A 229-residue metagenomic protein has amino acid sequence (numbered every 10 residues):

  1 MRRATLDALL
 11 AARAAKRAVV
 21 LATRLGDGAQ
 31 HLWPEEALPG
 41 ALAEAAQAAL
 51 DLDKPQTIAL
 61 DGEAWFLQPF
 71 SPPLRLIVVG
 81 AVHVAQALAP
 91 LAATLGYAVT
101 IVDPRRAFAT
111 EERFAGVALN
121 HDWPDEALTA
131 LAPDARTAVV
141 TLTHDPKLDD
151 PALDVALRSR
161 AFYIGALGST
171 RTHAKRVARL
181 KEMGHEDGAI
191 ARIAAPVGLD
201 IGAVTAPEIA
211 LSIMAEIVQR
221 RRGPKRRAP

Functional and structural regions predicted by a protein language model:
M1-N120, D134-T137, T172, V218-P229: Segments forming oxygen-rich coordination pockets for charged ligands
L91-G96, V155-R158, K181-E182: Short, solvent-exposed amphipathic alpha-helical segments in soluble enzyme and RNA/protein-processing domains
D125-A135: Short amphipathic alpha-helix with an adjacent loop that forms part of the alpha/beta core around
A138, D154-R179: ADP-ribose/adenylate-binding Rossmann-like module
H144-K147, S169-T170: Short glycine-rich anion-binding loops that position phosphate/pyrophosphate groups of nucleotides and phosphorylated
K147-D150, D154: Cytosolic regulatory regions of ion transport systems
L167-P229: Adenosine-phosphate binding glycine-rich loop
